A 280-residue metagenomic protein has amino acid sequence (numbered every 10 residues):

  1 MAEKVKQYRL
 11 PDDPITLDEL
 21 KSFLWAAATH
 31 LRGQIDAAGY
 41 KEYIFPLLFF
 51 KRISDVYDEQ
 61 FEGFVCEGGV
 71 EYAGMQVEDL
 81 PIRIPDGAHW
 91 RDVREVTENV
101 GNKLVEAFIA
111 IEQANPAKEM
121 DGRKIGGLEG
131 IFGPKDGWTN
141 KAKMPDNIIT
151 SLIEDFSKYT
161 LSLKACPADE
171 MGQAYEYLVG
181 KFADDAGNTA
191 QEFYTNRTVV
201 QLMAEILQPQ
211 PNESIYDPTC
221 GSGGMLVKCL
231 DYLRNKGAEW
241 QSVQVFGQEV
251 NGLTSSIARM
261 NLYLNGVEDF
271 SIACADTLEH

Functional and structural regions predicted by a protein language model:
M1-P211, S271-H280: Non-catalytic, mostly N-terminal accessory regions of nucleic-acid modification and defense proteins
T189-H280: Conserved S-adenosyl-L-methionine
